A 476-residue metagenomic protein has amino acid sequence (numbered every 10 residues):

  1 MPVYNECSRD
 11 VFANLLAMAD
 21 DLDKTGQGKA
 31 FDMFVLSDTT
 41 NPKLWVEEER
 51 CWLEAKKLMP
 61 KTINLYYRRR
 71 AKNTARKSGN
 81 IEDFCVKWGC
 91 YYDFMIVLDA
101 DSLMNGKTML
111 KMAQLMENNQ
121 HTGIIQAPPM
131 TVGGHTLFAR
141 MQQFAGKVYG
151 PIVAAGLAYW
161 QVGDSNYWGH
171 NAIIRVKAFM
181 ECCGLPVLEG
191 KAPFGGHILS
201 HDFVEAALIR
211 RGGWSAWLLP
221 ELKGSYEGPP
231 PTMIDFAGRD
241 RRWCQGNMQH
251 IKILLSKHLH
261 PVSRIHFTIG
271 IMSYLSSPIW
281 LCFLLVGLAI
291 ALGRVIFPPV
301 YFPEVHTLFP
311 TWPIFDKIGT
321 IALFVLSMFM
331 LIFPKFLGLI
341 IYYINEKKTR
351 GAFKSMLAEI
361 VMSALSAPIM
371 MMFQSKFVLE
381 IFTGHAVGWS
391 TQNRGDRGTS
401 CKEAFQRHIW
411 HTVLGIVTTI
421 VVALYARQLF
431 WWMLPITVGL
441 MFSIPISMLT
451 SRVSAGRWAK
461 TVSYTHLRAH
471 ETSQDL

Functional and structural regions predicted by a protein language model:
M1-H258: Internal catalytic domains of large membrane-associated glycosyltransferases
E82-C85, A113, Q142, L337 (+3 more regions): Generic hydrophobic alpha-helical scaffold/packing signal
V162, P229-F430: Basic/Trp-rich segment in TM-proximal cytosolic loops or flexible interdomain/linker regions
M433-R452: Alpha-helical membrane-embedded segments
V453-V462: A cytosolic-side transmembrane-helix exit/cap motif
T465-T472: Conserved small/polar residues in nucleotide/adenosyl-binding loops
D475: Cationic, low-complexity basic patches in intrinsically disordered or flexible, solvent-exposed regions
